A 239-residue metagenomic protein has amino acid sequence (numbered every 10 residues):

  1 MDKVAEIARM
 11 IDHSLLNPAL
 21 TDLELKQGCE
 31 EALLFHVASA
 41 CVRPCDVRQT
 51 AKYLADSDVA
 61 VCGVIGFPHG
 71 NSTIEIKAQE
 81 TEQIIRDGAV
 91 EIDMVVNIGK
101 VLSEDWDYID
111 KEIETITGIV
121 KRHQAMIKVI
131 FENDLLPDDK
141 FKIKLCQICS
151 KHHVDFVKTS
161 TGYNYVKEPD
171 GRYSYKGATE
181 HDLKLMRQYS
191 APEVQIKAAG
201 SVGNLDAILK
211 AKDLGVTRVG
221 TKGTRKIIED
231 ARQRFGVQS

Functional and structural regions predicted by a protein language model:
M1-F35, S39, C45-V64, P68-I196 (+2 more regions): Alpha/beta enzyme core
